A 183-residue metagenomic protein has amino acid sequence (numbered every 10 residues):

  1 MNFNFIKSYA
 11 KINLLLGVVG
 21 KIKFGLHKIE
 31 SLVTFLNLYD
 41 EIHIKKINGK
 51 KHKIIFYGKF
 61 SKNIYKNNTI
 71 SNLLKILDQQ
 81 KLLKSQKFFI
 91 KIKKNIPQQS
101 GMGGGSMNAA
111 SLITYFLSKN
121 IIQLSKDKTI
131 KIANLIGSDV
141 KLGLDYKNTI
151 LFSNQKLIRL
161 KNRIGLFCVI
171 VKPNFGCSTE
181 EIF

Functional and structural regions predicted by a protein language model:
N2-T34, I122-F183: ATP-dependent small-molecule kinase catalytic core of the GHMP/sugar-kinase superfamily and closely related
F3-K84: N-terminal beta-alpha supersecondary unit
E41-H43, F89, K141: Short, surface-exposed charged micro-motifs
L74-K81, K94-I96, S106, T114-F116 (+1 more regions): Generic hydrophobic/packing signal
Q80-F89, Y115-I136: Phosphate-handling active-site elements
F88-G101: Short pre-catalytic strand/loop immediately N-terminal to key active-site residues, enriched for Gly-Thr
S100-T129, L142-L144: DPxDG-like acidic metal-binding loop motif
